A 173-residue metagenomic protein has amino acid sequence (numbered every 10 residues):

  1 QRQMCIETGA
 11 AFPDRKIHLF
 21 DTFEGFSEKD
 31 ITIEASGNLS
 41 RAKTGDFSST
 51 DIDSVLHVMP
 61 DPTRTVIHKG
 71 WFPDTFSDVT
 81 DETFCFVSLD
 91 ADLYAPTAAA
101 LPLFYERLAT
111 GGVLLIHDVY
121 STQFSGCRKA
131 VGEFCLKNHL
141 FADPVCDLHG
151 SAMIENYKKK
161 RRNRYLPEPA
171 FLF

Functional and structural regions predicted by a protein language model:
Q1-C5: Short, small-residue-biased leader/transition segments that mark boundaries at the very start of proteins
R15, P60-V66, N138-L140: A short helix-to-beta-strand connector/capping loop
I17-F20: Conserved SAM-binding motif I beta-strand of class I
E24-I31: A short beta-to-alpha transition loop/helix N-cap that caps and shapes the active-site region
I31-T80: S-adenosyl-L-methionine
T65-F124: Active-site segment flanking the S-adenosylmethionine/decSAM binding pocket in AdoMet-dependent transferases
R128-D147: Conserved Class I S-adenosyl-L-methionine
K158-L172: Positively charged N-terminal leader segments that act as targeting/secretion signals
